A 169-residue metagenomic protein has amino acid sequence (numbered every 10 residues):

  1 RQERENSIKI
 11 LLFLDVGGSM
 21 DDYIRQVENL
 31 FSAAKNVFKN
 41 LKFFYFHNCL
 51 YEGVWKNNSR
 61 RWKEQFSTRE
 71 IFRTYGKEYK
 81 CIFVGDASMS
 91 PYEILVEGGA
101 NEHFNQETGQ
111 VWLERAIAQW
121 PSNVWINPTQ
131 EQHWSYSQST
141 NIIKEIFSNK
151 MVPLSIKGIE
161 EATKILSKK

Functional and structural regions predicted by a protein language model:
R1-K169: Acidic, low-complexity intrinsically disordered regions
